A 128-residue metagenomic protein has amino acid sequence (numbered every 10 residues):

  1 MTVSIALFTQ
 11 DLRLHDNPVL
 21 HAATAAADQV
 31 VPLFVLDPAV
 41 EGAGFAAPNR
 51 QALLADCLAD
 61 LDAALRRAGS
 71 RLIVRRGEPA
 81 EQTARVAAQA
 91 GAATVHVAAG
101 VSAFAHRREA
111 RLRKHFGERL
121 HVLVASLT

Functional and structural regions predicted by a protein language model:
M1-T128: Trp/Phe/Arg-rich N-terminal binding region typifying the photolyase-homology
